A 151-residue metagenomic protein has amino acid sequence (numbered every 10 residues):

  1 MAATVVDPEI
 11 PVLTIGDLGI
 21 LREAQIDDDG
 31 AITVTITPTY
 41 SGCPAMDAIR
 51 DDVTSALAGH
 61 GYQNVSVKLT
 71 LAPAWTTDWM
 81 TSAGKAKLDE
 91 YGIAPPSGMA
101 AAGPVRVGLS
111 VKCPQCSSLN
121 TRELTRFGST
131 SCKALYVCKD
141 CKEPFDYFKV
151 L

Functional and structural regions predicted by a protein language model:
M1-T4: N-terminal presequence-like segments and adjacent domain-start helices
V12-T37: Short edge beta-strands and adjacent turn/loop segments
T39-N64: Short, non-transmembrane amphipathic alpha-helical segments
V67-P73: AMP-binding/adenylate-forming catalytic domain of the ANL superfamily
T76-T77, A94: Long, charge-dense
A83-L151: Cys/His-clustered metal-coordination modules, chiefly Zn-binding fingers
